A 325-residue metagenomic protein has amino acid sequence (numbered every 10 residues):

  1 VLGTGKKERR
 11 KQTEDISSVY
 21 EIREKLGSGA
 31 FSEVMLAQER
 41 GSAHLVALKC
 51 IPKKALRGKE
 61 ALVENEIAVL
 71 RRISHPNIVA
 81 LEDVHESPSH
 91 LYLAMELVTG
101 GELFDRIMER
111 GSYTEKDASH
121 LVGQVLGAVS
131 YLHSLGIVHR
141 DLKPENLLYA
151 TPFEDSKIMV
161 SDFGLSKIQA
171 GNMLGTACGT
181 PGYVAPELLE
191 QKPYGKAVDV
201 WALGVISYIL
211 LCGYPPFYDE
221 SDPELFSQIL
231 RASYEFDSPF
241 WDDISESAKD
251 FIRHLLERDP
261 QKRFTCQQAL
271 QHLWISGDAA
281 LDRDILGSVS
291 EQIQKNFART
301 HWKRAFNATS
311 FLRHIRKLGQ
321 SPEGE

Functional and structural regions predicted by a protein language model:
E33: Conserved N-lobe ATP-binding subsite of Hanks-type protein kinase domains, especially the beta3 VAIK lysine
C50-I73: Conserved N-lobe beta3->alphaC-helix segment of eukaryotic protein kinase catalytic domains
D83-V84: A short, aromatic-enriched beta-strand patch in the conserved N-lobe beta-sheet of the protein kinase catalytic domain
S89-E102: Conserved short submotifs of the Hanks-type protein kinase catalytic core that shape the nucleotide-binding pocket
L121-V122: Activation segment signature within eukaryotic-like protein kinase domains
Q267-E325: C-terminal regulatory tails of eukaryotic serine/threonine kinases
